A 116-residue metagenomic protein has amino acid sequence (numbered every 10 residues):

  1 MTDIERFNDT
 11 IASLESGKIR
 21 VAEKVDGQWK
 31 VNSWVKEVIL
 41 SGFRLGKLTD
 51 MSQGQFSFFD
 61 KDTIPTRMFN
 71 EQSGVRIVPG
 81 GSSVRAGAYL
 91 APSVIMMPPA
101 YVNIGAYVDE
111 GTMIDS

Functional and structural regions predicted by a protein language model:
M1-V75: Terminal amphipathic alpha-helical/low-complexity segments used for targeting or macromolecular assembly
R76-S116: Structural signal for interior beta-strand "rungs" in well-ordered beta-sheet cores of soluble enzyme domains
